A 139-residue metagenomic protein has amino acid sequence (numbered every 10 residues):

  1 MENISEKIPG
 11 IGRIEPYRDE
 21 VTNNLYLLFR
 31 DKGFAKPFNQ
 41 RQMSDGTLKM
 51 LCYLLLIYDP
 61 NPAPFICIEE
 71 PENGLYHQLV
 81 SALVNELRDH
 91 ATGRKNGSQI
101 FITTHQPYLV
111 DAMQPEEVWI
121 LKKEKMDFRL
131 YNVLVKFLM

Functional and structural regions predicted by a protein language model:
S5-Y58, I68-H77: Conserved ABC ATPase signature
E6, D59, D89-G93: Secondary-structure boundary motif
I57, A63-F65, H77-L87: Substrate-recognition/cap regions that form aromatic- and gly/pro-loop-enriched pockets for small-molecule ligands
P62-P64, Y76, K95-F101: Loop/turn-to-beta-strand initiation segments
S81-M139: C-terminal lobe/lid and adjacent interdomain/linker elements of RecA-like ASCE P-loop ATPase modules
